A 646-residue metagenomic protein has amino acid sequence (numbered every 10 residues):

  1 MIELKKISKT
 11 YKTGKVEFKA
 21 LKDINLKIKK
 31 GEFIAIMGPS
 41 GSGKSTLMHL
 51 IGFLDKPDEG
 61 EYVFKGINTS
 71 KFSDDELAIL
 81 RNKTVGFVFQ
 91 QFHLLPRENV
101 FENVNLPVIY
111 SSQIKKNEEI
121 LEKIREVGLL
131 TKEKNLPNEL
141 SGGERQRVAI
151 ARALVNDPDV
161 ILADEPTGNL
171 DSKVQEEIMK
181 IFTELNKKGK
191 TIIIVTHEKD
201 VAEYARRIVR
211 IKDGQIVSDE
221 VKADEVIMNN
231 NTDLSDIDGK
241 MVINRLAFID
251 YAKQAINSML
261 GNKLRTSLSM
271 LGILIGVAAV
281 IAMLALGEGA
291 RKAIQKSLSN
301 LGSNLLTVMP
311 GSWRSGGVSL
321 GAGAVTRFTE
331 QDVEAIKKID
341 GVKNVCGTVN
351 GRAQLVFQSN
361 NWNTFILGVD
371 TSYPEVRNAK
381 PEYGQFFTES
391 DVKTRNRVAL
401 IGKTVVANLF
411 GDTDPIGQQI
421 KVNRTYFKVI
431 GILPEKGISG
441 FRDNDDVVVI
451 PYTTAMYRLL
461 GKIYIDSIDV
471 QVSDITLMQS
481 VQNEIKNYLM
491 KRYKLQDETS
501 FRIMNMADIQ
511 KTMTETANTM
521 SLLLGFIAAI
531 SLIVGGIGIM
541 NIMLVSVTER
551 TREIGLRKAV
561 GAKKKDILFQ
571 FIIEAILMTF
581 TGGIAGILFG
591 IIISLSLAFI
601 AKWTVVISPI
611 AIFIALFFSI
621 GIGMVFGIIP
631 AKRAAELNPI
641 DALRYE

Functional and structural regions predicted by a protein language model:
G60-N68: Conserved ABC transporter NBD signature motif
I67-N68, K115-K132: Conserved ABC ATPase "signature" region
L136-E144, K558: Conserved ABC ATPase signature
D157: Conserved catalytic motifs of ABC-family nucleotide-binding domains
A285, L522-M540, L544-K602, V606-F626 (+2 more regions): Transmembrane alpha-helical interface segments in multi-pass membrane proteins
E288-F365, S372-E375, T388-S390, N408 (+3 more regions): Hydrophobic, regular-secondary-structure patches
S372-F387, R397-D497: Mid-to-C-terminal secondary-structure elements that act as membrane-proximal/extracytoplasmic interface segments
